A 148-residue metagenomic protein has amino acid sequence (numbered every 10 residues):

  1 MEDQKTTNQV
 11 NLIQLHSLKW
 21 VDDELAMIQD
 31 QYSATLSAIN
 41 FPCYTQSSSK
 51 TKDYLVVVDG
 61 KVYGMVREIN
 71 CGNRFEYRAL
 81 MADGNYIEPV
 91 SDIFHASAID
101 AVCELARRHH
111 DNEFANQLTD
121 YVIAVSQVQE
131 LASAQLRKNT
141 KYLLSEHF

Functional and structural regions predicted by a protein language model:
E2-V58: Negatively charged, low-complexity tracts enriched in Asp/Glu with abundant Ser/Thr
T6-L12, C71, T140-Y142: N-terminal cationic leader/targeting segments used for protein routing and processing
T6-Q9, S17, H95-A98, L118 (+1 more regions): Generic short amphipathic/hydrophobic targeting helices enriched at N-termini, encompassing Sec-type signal peptides
L55, V62-E88: Short aromatic-glycine-(Arg/Gly/Cys) micro-motifs in beta-strand/loop hairpins
A82-D100: A short, exposed loop/beta-hairpin motif centered on an aromatic-Gly-Thr core
F94-L118: A contiguous, mid-protein "functional segment" used to position or interact with cofactors/ions or partner subunits
A115-H147: Short, mixed-charge low-complexity intrinsically disordered segments
